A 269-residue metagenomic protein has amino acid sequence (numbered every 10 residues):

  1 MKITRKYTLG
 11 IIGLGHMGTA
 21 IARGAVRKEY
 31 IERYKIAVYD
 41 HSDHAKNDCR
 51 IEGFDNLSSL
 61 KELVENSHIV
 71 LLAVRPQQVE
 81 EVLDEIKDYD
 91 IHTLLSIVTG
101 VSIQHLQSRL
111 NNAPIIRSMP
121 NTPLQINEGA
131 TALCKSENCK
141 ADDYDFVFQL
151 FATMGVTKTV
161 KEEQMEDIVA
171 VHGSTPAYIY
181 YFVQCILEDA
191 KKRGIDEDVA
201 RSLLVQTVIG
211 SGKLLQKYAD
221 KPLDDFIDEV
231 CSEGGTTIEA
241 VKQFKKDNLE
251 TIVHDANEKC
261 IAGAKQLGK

Functional and structural regions predicted by a protein language model:
M1-S58, K191-K192: NAD(P)+-binding Rossmann beta1-loop-alpha1 motif at the extreme N-terminus of oxidoreductases
K2, K6, V205-K269: NAD(P)-dependent Rossmann-like dehydrogenase/reductase catalytic/cofactor-binding core
I36, L63, V79, D196-L204 (+2 more regions): Small-residue helix-packing motif on alpha-helices
A37, D43, I51-E52, L60-L133: Rossmann-like NAD(P)(H) cofactor-binding subdomain of soluble oxidoreductases
D55-L60, K158-V160: Short acidic-hydrophobic, aromatic-tinged amphipathic segments that line or gate anion-handling sites
R109-P114, A130-I168, Y178-Y218, G263: Internal alpha-helical scaffold of NAD(P)-dependent oxidoreductase catalytic cores
I168-A177, I227: A short glycine-threonine-serine/GTX helix/turn-capping micro-motif
